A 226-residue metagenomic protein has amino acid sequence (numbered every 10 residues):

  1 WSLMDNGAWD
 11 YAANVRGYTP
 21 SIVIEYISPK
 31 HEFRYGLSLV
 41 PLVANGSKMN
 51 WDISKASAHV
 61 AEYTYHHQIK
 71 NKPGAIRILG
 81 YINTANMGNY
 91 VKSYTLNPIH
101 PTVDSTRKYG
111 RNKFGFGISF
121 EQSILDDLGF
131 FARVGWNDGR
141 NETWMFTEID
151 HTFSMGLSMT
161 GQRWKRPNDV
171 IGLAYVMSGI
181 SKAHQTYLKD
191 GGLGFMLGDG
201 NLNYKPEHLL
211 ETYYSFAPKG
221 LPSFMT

Functional and structural regions predicted by a protein language model:
W1-E62, P101-T102, G191-L202: Surface-exposed coil loops of outer-membrane beta-barrel proteins
D5-N6, V40-K48, N83-M87, N137-T143 (+1 more regions): Sequence/structural signature of outer-membrane beta-barrel proteins
R16-P20, I27, K55-H59, N112-F116 (+2 more regions): Residues that define the transmembrane beta-barrel architecture of outer-membrane proteins
I22-Y26, A61-Y65, I118-Q122, A132 (+3 more regions): Residues on the lipid-exposed face of transmembrane beta-strands in outer-membrane beta-barrel proteins
K30, H67-R77, I124-L128, G161-I171 (+1 more regions): Short loop/turn motifs that connect adjacent beta-strands in outer-membrane beta-barrel proteins
Y35-L39, I76-I82, F130, V134-W136 (+4 more regions): Transmembrane beta-barrel strands of outer-membrane/channel proteins
P41-F120: Surface-exposed beta-loop-beta
V134-L209: C-terminal structural cap/anchor segments
